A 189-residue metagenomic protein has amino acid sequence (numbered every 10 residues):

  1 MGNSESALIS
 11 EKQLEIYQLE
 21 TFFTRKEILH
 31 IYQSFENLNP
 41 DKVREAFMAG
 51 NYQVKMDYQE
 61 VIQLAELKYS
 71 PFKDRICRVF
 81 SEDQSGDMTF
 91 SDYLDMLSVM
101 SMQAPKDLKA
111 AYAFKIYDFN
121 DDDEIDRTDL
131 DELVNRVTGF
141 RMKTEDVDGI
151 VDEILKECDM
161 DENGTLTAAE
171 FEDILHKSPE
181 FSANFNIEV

Functional and structural regions predicted by a protein language model:
M1-F72, C77, E82: Eukaryote-specific detector of the first structured module of a protein
K12, I154-V189: C-terminal interaction modules of eukaryotic adaptor/scaffold proteins
L38, V79-F80, K115-F119, K156-C158: Calcium-binding motifs, dominated by EF-hand helix-loop-helix domains
F47-K68, M88-S101, K115-I116, I125-M142 (+1 more regions): Amphipathic regulatory helices of Ca2+-sensor modules
S70, A110-A113: Bromodomain acetyl-lysine reader domains
S85, D122, D161-N163: Acidic carboxylate motifs that coordinate Ca2+ or other divalent cations, activating on Asp/Glu
A104-L108: Short pre-active-site segment immediately N-terminal to the catalytic Zn-binding motif
